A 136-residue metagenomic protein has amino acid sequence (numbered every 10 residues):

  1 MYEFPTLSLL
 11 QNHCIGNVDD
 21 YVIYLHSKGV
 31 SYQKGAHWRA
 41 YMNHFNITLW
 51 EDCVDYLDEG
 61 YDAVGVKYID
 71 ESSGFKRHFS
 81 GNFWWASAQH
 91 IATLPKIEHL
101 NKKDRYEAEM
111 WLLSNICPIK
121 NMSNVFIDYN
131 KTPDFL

Functional and structural regions predicted by a protein language model:
M1-L136: ER/Golgi luminal nucleotide-sugar-dependent glycosyltransferases, focusing on the catalytic module
